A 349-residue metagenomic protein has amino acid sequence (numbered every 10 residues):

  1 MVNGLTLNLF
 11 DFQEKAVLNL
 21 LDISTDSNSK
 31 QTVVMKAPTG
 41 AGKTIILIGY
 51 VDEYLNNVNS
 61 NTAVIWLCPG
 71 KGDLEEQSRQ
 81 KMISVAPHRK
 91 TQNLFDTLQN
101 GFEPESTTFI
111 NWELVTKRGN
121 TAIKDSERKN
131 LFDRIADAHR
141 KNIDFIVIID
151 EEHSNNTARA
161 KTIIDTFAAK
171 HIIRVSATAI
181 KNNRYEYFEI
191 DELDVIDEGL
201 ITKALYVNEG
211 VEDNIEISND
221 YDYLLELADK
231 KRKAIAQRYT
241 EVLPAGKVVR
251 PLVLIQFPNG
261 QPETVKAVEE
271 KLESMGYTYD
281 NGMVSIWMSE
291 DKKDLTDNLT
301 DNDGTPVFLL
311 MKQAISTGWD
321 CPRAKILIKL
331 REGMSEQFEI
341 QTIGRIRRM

Functional and structural regions predicted by a protein language model:
T6-S29: N-terminal pre-P-loop "Q-motif" helix
N28-G49: Walker A/P-loop
T44-G49, N59-P87, E113, P258-Q261: Conserved Walker A/P-loop ATP-binding site and its immediately adjacent core in helicase/helicase-like ATPase domains
P69-G72, L94-Q99, W112-K117, S154-T157 (+3 more regions): Conserved helicase motor
T107-I163, L295-N298, M311-Q313: Conserved RecA-like ASCE ATPase "motif II neighborhood" in helicase/translocase motors
I146, K292-M349: Conserved RecA-like P-loop NTPase helicase motor core
N156-A204: Post-DEXD/H (motif II) to motif III coupling segment of the RecA-like Helicase ATP-binding lobe
Y185-W287: Conserved interdomain linker/interface between the two RecA-like ATPase lobes of SF2 helicase motors
